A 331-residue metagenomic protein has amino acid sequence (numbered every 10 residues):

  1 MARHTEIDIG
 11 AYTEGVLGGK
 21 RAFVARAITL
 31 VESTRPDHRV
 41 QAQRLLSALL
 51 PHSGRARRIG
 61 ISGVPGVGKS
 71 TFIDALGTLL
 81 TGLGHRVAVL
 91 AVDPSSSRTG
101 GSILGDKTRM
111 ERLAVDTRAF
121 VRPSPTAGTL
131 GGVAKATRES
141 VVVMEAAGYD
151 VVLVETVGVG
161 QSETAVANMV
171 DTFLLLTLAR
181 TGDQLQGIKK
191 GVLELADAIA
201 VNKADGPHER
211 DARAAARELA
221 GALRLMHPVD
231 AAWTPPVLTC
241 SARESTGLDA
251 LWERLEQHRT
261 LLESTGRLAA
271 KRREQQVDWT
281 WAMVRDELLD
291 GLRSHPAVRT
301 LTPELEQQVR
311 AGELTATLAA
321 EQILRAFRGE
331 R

Functional and structural regions predicted by a protein language model:
M1-A11, G329-R331: Short, low-complexity, intrinsically disordered N-terminal peptides in bacterial proteins
I7-G18, A22-A56, S62-V67, I73-S162 (+2 more regions): Nucleotide-state-sensitive switch-loop elements of NTP-binding domains
A11-E14, V67, S124, V201-D205 (+3 more regions): Short hinge/gating elements
V24-R26, T239, A250-R328: Long, well-ordered amphipathic alpha-helical subdomains in the mid-to-C-terminal portions of large enzyme subunits
I103, S140, A165, M169 (+5 more regions): Alpha-helical scaffold elements adjacent to nucleotide-binding pockets in ATP/GTP-utilizing enzyme cores
T108-R109, Q184-K190, L225-V229: Short beta-strand/turn micro-motifs at beta-sheet edges
V166, T181-R210: Flexible active-site lid/hinge loop adjacent to a nucleotide/diphosphate and Mg2+-phosphate binding pocket
A198, A204-S264: Canonical P-loop GTPase G-domain recognition
